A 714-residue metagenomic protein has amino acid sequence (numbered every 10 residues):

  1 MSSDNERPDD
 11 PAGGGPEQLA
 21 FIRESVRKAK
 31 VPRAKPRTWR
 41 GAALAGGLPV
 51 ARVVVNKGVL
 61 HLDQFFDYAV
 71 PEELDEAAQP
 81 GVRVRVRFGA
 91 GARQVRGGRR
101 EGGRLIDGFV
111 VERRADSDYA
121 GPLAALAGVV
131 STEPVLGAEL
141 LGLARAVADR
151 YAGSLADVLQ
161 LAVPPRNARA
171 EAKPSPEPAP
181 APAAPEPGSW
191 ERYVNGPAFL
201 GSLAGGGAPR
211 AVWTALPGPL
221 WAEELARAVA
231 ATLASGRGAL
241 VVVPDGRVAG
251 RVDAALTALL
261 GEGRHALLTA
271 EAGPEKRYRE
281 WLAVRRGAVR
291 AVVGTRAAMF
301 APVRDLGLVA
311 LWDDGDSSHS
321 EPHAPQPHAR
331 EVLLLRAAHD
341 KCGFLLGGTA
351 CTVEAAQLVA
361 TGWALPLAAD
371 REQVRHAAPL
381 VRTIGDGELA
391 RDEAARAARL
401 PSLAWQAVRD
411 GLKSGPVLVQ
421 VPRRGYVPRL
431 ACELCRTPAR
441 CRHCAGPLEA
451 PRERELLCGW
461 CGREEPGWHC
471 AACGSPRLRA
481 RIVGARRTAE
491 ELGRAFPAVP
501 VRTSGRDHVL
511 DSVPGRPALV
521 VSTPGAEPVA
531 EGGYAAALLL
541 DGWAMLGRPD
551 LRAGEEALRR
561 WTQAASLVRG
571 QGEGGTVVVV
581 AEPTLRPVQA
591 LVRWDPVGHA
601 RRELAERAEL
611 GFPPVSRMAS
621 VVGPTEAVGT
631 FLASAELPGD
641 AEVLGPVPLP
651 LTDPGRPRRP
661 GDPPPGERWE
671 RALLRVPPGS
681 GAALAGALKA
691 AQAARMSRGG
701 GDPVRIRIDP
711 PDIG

Functional and structural regions predicted by a protein language model:
M1-R382, D386-E393, S402, D410-L412 (+4 more regions): Accessory, non-ATPase domains that flank or precede helicase/AAA+ motor cores in DNA-metabolism machines
P209-A230, R237-L268, E275-Y278, R285 (+4 more regions): Inter-lobe coupling/hinge segments of SF2-like helicase ATPases
V293, Q420, L644-P648: Short catalytic/ligand-gating loop segments at beta-alpha or beta-beta junctions within enzyme catalytic domains
R502-T503, A641-R659, D702-I708: Short beta-strand elements
W594-V597, E626-V647: Short amphipathic alpha-helix segments
E606-L610, G655-P663: Short beta-strand/turn micro-motifs at beta-sheet edges
